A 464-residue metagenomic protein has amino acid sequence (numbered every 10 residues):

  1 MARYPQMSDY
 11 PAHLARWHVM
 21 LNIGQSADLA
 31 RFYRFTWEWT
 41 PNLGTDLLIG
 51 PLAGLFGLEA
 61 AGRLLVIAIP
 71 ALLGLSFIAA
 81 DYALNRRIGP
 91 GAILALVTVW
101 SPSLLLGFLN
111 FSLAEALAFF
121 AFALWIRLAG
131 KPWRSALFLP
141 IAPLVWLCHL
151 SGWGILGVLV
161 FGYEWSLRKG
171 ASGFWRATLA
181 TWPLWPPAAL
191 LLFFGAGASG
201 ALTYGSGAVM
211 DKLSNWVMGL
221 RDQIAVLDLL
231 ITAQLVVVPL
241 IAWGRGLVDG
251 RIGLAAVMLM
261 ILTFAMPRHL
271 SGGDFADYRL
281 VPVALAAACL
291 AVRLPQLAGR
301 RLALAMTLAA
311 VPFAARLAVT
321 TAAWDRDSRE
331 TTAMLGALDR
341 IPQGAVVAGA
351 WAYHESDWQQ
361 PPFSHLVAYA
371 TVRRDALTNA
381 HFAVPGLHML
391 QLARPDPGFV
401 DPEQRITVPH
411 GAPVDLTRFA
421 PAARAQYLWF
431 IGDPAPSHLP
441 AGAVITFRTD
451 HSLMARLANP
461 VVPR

Functional and structural regions predicted by a protein language model:
A2-H13, G24-A27, Y33, P41-N42 (+2 more regions): Transmembrane catalytic cores of multi-pass membrane glycosyltransferases and polysaccharide-assembly enzymes
A15-N22, Y33-L58: Short hydrophobic/aromatic helix or loop-helix immediately within or flanking a transmembrane segment in polytopic
L64-L84: Transmembrane-helix motifs of polytopic, lipid-linked glycan transferases
S76, V97-S101, L113-G130: Specific aromatic-rich, kink-prone transmembrane helix
F77-V99: Transmembrane-helix signature of polytopic, membrane-embedded enzymes that assemble or transfer cell-envelope glycans
L106-L113: Short acidic/glycine- and proline-prone juxtamembrane loop motifs at membrane-interface regions of multi-pass membrane
L290, L294-V319: Signature aromatic-anchored transmembrane alpha helix within multi-pass, membrane-resident enzymes that catalyze glycan
W324-D327, A337-P413, R418-D433: Short periplasmic/luminal acceptor-recognition loop of GT-C membrane glycosyltransferases, typified by
